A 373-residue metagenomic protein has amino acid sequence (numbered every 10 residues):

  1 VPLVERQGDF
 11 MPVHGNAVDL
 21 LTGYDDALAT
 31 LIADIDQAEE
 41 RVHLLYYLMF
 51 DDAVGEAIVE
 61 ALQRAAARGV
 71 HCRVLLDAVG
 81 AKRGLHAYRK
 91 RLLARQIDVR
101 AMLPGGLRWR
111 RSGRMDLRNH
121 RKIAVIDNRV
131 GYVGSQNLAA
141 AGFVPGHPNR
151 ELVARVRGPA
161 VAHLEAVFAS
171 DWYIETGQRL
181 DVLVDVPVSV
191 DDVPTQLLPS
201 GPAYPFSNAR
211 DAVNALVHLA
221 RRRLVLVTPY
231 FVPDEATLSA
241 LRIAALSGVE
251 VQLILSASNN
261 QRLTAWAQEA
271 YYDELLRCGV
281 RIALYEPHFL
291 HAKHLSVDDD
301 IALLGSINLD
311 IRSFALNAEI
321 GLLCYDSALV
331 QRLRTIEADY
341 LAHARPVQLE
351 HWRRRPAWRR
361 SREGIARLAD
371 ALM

Functional and structural regions predicted by a protein language model:
V1-M373: Charged, low-complexity intrinsically disordered terminal segments
